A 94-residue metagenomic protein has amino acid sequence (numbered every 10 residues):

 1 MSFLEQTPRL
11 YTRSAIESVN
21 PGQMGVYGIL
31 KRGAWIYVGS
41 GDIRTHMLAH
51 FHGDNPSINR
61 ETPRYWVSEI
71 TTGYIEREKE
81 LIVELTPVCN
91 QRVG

Functional and structural regions predicted by a protein language model:
M1-A49, S68-E80: GIY-YIG nuclease catalytic motif and its immediate N-terminal context
H50-D54: Short Gly/aromatic-enriched secondary-structure transition segments
P56-E69: A short, basic-hydrophobic beta/loop patch
L85-G94: Intrinsically disordered, low-complexity regulatory tails
